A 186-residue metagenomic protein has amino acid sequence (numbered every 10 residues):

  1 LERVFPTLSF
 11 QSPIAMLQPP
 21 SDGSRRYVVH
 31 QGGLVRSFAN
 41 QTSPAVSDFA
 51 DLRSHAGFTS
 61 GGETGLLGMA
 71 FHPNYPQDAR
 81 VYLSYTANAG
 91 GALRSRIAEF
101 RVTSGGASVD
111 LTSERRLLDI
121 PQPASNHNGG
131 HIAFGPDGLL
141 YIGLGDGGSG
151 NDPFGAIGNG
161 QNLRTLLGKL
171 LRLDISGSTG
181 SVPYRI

Functional and structural regions predicted by a protein language model:
L1-N151: Acidic, Gly/Ser/Thr-rich repeat motifs that build Ca2+-stabilized beta-propeller blades
G68, Y184-R185: Noncatalytic linker/hinge segments flanking ATPase motor cores
Y82, D152-Q161, I186: Surface-exposed intrinsically disordered loops and tails
S95-G106, I157-S176: Beta-propeller blade signature
S149-D152, G180-V182: Short acidic/His/Gly/Ser-rich catalytic and metal-binding motifs that mark active-site loops of diverse hydrolases
I175-S178, I186: Conserved small-residue
